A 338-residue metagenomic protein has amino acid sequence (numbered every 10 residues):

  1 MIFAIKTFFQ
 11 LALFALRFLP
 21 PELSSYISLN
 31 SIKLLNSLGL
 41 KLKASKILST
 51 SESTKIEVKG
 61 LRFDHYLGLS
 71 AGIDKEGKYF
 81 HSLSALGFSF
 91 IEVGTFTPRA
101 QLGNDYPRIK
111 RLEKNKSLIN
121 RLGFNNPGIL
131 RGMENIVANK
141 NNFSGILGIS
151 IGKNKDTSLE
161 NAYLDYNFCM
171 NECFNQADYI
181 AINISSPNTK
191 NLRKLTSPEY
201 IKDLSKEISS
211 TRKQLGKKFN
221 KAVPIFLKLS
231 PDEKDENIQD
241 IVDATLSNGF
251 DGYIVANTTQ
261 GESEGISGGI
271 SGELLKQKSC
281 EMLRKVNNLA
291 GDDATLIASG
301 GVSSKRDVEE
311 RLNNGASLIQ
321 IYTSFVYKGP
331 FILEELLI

Functional and structural regions predicted by a protein language model:
P20, L69, I91, G132 (+5 more regions): Conserved, mostly hydrophobic/aromatic
K33-T50, N188-Y200, I238-D292: Glycine/Thr-rich beta-alpha phosphate-binding loop at enzyme active sites
G60-L69, F143-S150, Q214-E233, V286-A298: Short beta-strand/loop segments at the ligand-binding rim of alpha/beta enzyme cores
E76-L83, E233-S247, D292, V302-I319: Catalytic cores of alpha/beta
F90-Q101, I184-S186, G252-Q260, V308-E335: Glycine-rich phosphate-binding active-site loops on the catalytic face of alpha/beta enzymes
G94-F143: A gly/proline- and charged-residue-enriched helix-loop-helix capping module
A100-K116, E262-G272, S324-I338: C-terminal helical cap(s) of enzyme catalytic domains, especially alpha/beta-barrels
N154-Y166, Y200-I201, F226-L246: Active-site glycine- and acidic-residue-rich loops that bind and position anionic ligands or nucleotide-like cofactors
